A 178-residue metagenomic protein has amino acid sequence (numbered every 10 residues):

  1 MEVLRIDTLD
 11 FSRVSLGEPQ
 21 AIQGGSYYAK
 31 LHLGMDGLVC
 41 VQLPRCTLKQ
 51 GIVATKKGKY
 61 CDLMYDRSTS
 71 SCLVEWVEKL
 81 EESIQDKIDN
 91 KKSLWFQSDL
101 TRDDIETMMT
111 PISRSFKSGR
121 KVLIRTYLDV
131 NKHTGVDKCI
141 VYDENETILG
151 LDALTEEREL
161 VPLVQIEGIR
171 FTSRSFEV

Functional and structural regions predicted by a protein language model:
M1-K132: OB-fold ssDNA-binding interfaces and closely related basic DNA-contact patches used across DNA replication/repair
R114-V178: Extended serine/threonine-enriched, polar tracts that run as long, contiguous segments within proteins
